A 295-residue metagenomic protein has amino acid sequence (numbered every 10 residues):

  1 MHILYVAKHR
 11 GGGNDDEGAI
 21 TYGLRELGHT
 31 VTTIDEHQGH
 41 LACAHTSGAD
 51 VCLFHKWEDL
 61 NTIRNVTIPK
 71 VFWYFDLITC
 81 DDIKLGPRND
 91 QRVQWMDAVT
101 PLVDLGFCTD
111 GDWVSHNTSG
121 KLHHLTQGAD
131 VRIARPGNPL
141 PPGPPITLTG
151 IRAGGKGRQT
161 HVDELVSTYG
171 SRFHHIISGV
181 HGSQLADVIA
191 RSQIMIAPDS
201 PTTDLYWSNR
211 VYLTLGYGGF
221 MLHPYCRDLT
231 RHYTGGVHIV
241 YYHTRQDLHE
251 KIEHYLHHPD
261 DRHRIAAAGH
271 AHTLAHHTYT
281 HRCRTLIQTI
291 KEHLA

Functional and structural regions predicted by a protein language model:
M1-N65, F72-G236, V240, T280 (+1 more regions): Nucleotide-sugar donor-binding catalytic core of glycosyltransferases
I20, I68, L185-V188, P259-A267 (+1 more regions): Charged, low-complexity, helix-prone segments enriched in Lys/Glu/Asp/Gln
V188-A190, K251, Y255: Small beta-barrel nucleic-acid-binding modules, principally OB-folds
S208, I239-R245, H254-P259: Conserved acidic donor-binding segment of nucleotide-sugar-dependent glycosyltransferases
Y233, I252, A266: Short, flexible helix/strand-to-coil boundary loops that buttress conserved ligand/catalytic motifs in alpha/beta
H257-Q288: A charged, aromatic-enriched C-terminal amphipathic alpha-helix characteristic of glycosyltransferases across folds
